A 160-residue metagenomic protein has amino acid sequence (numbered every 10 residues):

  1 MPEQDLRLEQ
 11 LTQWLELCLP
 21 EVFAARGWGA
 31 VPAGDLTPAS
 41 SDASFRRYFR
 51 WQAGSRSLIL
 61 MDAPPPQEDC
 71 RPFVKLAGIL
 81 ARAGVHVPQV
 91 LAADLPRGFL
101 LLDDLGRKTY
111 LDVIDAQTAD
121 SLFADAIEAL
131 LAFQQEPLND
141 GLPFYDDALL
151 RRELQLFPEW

Functional and structural regions predicted by a protein language model:
M1-G29: Juxta-kinase regulatory segment immediately upstream of eukaryotic protein kinase catalytic domains
M1-Q4, G34-P38, P66: Short, N-terminal intrinsically disordered low-complexity segments that are rich in Pro/Gly and polar/charged residues
Q13, L17, P38, M61-D62: Generic detector of low-complexity/intrinsically disordered segments and short hydrophobic N-terminal stretches
V22-R26, D35-P38, A77-I79, P88: Intrinsically disordered, low-complexity segments enriched in polar/charged residues with Gly/Pro, especially when
G29-F49: ATP-binding glycine-rich phosphate-binding loop
S44, F49-L156: ATP-binding pocket architecture of kinase catalytic cores
W160: Helix-loop "lid/cap" segments that line or gate small-molecule binding pockets
